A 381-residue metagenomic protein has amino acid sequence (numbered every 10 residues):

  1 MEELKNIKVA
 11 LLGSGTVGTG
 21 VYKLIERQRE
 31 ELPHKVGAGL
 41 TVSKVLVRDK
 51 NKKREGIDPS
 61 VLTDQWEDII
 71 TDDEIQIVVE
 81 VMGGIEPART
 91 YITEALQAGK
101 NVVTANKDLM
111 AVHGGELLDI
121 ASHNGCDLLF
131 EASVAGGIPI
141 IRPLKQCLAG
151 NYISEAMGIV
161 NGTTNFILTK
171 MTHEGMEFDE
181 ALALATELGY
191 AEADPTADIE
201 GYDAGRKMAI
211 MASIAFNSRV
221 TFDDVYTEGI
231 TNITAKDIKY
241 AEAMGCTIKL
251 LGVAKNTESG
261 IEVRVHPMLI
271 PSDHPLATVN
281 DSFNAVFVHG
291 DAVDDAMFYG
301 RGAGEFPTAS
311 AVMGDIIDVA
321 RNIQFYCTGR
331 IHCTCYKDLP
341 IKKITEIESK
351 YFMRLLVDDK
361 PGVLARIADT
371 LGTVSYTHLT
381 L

Functional and structural regions predicted by a protein language model:
M1-A98: N-terminal glycine-/serine-/threonine-rich beta1-alpha1-beta2 phosphate-ribose binding loop of Rossmann-like
L96-V112: ADP-ribose/adenylate-binding Rossmann-like module
K107-L128: Rossmann-fold NAD(P)-binding glycine/threonine-rich loop
S122-G125, L129-D203, I210: Rossmann-like NAD(P)H-binding beta-loop-alpha module
E180-T278, F283-A285, G304: Substrate-binding/catalytic subdomain of NAD(P)-dependent oxidoreductase enzymes
H274-R354: ATP-dependent carboxylate/acyl-activation modules
G329, K360-Y376: Short amphipathic alpha-helix segments
T377-L381: Conserved small/polar residues in nucleotide/adenosyl-binding loops
